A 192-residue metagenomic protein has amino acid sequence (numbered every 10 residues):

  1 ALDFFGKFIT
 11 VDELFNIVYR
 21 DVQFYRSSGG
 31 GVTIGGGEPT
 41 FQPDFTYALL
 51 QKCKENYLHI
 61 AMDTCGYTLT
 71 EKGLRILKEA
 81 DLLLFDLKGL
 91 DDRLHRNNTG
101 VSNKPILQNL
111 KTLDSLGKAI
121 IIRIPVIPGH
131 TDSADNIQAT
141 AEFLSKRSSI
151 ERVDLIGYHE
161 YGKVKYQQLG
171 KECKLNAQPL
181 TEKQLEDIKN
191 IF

Functional and structural regions predicted by a protein language model:
A1-F8: Iron-sulfur cluster-binding cysteine motifs and their immediate structural context in ferredoxin-like electron-transfer
F8, A134, P179-E182: Electropositive phosphate-/nucleotide-binding environments in soluble metabolic enzymes
F15-Y161, Q167-Q168: Conserved AdoMet/S-adenosylmethionine-binding subsite of the radical SAM
E142-S145, E151, Q167-F192: A structural motif corresponding to the C-terminal lobe/cap of the Radical SAM core domain
